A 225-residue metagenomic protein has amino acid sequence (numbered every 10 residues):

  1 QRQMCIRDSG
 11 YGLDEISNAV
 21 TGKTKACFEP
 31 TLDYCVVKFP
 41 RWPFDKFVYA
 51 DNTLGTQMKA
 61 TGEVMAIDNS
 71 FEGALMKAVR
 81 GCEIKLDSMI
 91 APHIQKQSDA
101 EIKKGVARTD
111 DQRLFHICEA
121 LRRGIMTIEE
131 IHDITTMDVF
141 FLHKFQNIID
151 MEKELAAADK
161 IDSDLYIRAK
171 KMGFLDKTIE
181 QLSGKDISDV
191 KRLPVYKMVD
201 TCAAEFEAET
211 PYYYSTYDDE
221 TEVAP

Functional and structural regions predicted by a protein language model:
Q1-I6: Short, small-residue-biased leader/transition segments that mark boundaries at the very start of proteins
G10-P92: Glycine-rich active-site loop/lid that clamps phosphate-bearing ligands
D14, D45-A50, A74, K144-Q146 (+3 more regions): Generic signature of intrinsically disordered, low-complexity segments enriched in small/polar residues
P30, I67-P211: Terminal amphipathic helices with adjacent charged low-complexity linkers/tails
T31-K46, R192-P225: Flexible inter-domain linker/hinge segments
